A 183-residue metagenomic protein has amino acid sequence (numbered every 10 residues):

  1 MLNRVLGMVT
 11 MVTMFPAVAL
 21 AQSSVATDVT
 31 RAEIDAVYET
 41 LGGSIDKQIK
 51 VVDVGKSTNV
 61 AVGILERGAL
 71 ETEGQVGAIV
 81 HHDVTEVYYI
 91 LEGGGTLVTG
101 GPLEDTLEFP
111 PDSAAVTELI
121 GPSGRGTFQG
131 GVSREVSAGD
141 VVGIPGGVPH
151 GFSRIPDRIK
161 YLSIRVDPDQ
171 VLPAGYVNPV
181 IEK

Functional and structural regions predicted by a protein language model:
M1-V5: Positively charged n-region of N-terminal signal peptides that target proteins for export
G7-A19: Bacterial N-terminal signal peptides
A19-H82, A174-K183: A short, N-terminal "cap"/entry segment at the start of jelly-roll beta-barrel domains of the cupin/DSBH fold
I79, E86-Y89, S133-R134, V141-V142: His/acidic/aromatic-lined binding-pocket segments of jelly-roll/cupin-type domains and related regulatory beta-sandwich
H82-L97, G101, F109-G124: Short, conserved beta-strand element in jelly-roll/cupin
T127-G131: Short alpha-helix capping/helix-loop boundary micro-motifs
R134-P156: Conserved metal-binding segment of the jelly-roll/cupin
D157-G175: A short hydrophobic beta-strand segment most commonly corresponding to one strand of the jelly-roll/cupin
